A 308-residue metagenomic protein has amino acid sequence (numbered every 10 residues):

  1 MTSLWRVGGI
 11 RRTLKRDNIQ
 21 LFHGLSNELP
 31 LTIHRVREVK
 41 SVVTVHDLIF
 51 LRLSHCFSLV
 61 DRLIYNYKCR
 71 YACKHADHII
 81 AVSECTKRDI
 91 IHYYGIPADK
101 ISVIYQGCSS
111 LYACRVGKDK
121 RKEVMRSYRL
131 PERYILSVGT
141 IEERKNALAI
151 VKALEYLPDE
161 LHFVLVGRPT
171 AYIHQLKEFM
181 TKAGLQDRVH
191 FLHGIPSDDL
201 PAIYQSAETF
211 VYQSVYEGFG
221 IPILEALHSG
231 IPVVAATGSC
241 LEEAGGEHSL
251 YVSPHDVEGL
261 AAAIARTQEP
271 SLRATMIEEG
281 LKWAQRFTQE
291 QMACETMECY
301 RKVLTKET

Functional and structural regions predicted by a protein language model:
M1-T308: Carbohydrate transferase catalytic cores enriched for Leloir-type hexosyltransferases
